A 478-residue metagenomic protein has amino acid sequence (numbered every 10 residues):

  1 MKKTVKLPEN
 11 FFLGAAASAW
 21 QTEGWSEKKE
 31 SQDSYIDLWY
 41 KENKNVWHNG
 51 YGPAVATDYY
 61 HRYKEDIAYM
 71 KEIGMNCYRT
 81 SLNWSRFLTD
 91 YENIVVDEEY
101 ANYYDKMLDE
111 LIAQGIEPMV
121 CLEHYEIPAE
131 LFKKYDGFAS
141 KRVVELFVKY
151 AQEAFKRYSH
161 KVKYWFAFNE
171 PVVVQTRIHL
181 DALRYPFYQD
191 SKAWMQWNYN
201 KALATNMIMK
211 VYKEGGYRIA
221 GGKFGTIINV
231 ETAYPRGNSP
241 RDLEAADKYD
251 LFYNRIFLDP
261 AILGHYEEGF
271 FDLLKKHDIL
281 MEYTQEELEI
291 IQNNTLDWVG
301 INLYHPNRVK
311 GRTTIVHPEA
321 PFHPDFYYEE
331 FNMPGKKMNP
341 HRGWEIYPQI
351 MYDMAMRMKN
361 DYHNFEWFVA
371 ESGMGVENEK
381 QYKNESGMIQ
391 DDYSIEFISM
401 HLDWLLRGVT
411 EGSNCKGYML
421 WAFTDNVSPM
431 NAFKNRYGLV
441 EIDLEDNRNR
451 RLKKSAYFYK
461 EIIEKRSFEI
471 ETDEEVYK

Functional and structural regions predicted by a protein language model:
K2-W47, D90-E92, A101-K478: Active-site region of glycoside hydrolase catalytic domains
N10-F12, Y60, C77: A common structural microfeature
Q32-A68: Aromatic- and Gly/Pro-rich amphipathic surface segment
D58-E65, I73, L82, E99-K106 (+2 more regions): Generic alpha-helix structural propensity
R62-N83, N294-V299, D361: Catalytic domains of carbohydrate-active enzymes, especially glycoside hydrolases
I73-Y100, V120-E123: Aromatic-lined carbohydrate-binding/catalytic grooves of carbohydrate-active enzymes
